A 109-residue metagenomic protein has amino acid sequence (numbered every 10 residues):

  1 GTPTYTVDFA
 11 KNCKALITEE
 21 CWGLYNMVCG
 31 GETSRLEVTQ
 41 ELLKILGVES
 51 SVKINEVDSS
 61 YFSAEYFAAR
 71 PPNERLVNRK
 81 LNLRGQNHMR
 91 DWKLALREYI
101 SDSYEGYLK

Functional and structural regions predicted by a protein language model:
G1-T4: A conserved pocket-lining segment of Rossmann-fold NAD(P)-dependent short-chain dehydrogenase/reductase
T6, R35, H88-W92: Amphipathic alpha-helical segment in the mid-to-C-terminal domain of diverse UDP/GDP-sugar glycosyltransferases
V7-T18, R97-I100: Two-component system phosphotransfer/interaction surface
F9, M27, V38, L81 (+1 more regions): Non-catalytic, hydrophobic alpha-helical segments
A10-N12, E19-Y66, Y107-L108: Mid/C-terminal beta-alpha module of Rossmann-like enzyme folds, strongest in SDR-family dehydrogenases/epimerases
F62-N82: A hydrophobic C-terminal alpha-helical subdomain
N82, D91-K109: Amphipathic terminal alpha-helices
R84-Q86: Aromatic-glycine-rich donor-binding/catalytic loop that engages nucleotide-sugar donors across glycosyltransferases
